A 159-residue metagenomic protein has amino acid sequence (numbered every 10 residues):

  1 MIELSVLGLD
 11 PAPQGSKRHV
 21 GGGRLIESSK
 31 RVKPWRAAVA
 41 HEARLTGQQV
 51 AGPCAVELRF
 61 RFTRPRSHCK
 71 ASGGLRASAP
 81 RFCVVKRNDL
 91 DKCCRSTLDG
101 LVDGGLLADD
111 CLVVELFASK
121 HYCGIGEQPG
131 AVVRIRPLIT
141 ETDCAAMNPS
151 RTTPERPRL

Functional and structural regions predicted by a protein language model:
M1-L159: Acidic, proline/glycine-enriched N-terminal capping motif
